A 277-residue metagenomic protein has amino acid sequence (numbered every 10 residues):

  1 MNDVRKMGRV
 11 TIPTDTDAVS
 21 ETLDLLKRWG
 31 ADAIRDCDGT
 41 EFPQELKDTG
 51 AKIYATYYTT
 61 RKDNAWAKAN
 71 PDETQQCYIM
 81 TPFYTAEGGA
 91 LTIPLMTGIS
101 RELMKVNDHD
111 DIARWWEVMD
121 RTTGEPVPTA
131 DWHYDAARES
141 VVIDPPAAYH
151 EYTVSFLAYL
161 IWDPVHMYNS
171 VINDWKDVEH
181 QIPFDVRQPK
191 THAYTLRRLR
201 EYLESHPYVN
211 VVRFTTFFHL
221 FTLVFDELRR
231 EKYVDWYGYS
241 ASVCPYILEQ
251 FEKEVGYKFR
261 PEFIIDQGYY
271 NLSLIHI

Functional and structural regions predicted by a protein language model:
M1-T22, D32, V171-N173: Boundary/entry segment of secreted carbohydrate-active catalytic domains
D17-K52, R198-T215: Catalytic domains of carbohydrate-active enzymes, especially glycoside hydrolases
G39, Y58-K62, F214-H219: Active-site beta-loop-alpha junctions enriched in small/polar residues
I53-Y57: Short beta-strand elements of ligand-binding domains
D63-V165, F218-S273: Aromatic- and acidic-residue-enriched segments that line the glycan-binding/catalytic groove of carbohydrate-active
L160-F184: Active-site clefts of carbohydrate-active enzymes
W175-H206: Short linear interaction motifs
I275-I277: Conserved small/polar residues in nucleotide/adenosyl-binding loops
